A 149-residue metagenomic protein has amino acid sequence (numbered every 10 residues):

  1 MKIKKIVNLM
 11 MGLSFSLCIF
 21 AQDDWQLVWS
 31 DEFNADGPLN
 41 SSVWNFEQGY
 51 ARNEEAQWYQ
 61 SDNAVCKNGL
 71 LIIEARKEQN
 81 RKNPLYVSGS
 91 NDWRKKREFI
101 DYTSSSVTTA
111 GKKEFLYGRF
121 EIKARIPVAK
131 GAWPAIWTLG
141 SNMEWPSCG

Functional and structural regions predicted by a protein language model:
K2-G12: Sec-dependent signal peptide recognition, specifically the positively charged N-region followed immediately by
Q22-G149: GH16 jelly-roll
